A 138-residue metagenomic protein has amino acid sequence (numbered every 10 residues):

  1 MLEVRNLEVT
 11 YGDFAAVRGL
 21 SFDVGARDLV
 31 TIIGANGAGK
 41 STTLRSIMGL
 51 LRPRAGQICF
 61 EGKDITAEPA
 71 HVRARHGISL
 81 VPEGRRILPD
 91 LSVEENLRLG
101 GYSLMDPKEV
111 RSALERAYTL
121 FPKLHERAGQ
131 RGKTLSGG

Functional and structural regions predicted by a protein language model:
L2-V4, V17: Conserved structural motif at the start of ABC-family nucleotide-binding domains
G12, E68, V93-E109, L120-H125 (+1 more regions): ABC-type ATPase nucleotide-binding domains, specifically the catalytic core motifs of the NBD
V30-T31, L80: Short beta-strand immediately N-terminal to the Walker A/P-loop
I33-A35: The feature captures the beta-strand-to-loop junction immediately N-terminal to the Walker
M48: Helix-to-loop junction immediately C-terminal to a conserved catalytic motif
G56-K63, H76, E109-L114: Conserved ABC transporter NBD signature motif
R131-L135: Conserved ABC ATPase signature
